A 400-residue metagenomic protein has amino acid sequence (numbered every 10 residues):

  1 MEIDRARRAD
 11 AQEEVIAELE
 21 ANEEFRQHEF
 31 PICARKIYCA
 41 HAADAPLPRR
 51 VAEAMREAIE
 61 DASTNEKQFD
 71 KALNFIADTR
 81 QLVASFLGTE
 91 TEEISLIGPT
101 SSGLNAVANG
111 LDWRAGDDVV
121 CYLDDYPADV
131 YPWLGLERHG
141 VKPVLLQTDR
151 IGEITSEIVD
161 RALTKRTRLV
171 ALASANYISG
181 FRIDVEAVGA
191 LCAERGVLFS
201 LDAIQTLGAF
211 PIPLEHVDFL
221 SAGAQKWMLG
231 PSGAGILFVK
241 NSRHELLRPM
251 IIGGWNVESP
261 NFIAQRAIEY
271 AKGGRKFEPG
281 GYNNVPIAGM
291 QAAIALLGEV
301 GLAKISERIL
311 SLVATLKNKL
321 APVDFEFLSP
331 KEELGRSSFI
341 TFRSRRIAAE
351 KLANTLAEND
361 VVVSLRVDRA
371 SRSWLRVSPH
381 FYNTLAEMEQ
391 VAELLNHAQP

Functional and structural regions predicted by a protein language model:
M1-P400: Pyridoxal 5′-phosphate
